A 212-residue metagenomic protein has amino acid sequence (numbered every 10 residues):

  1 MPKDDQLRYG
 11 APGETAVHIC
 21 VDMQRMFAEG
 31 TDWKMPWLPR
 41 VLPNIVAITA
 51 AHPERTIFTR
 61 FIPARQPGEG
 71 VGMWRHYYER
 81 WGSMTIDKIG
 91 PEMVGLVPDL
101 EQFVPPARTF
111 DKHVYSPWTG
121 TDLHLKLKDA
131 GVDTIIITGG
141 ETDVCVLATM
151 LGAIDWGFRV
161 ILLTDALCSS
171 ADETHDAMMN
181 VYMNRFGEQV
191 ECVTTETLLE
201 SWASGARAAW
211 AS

Functional and structural regions predicted by a protein language model:
M1-V17, N44-E54, E79-S212: Active-site-adjacent betaalpha module
V17-Q24: Acidic-leg catalytic submotif of subtilisin-like serine proteases
M23, R60-F61, T164: A cross-domain feature marking catalytic cores of carbohydrate-active enzymes and several ubiquitous metabolic/repair
Q24-G30: Short acidic, Gly/Ser-rich segments with clustered Asp/Glu that frequently serve as metal-coordination loops in enzyme
A28, Q66, A171: Conserved protein kinase catalytic core
T31-L38: Short glycine-enriched, charge-decorated loop/helix-capping segments at active-site entrances that position
T49-G68: Von Willebrand factor
G68-H76: Short, flexible, mixed-charge acidic loops at enzyme active sites
